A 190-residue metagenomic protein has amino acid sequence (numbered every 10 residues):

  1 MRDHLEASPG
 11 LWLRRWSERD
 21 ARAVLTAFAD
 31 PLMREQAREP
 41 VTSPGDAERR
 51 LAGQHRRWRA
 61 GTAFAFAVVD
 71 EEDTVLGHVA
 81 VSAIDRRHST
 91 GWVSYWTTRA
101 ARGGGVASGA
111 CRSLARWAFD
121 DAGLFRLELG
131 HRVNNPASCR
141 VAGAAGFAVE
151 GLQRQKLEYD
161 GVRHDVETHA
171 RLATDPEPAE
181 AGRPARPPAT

Functional and structural regions predicted by a protein language model:
M1, G53-H55: Short, P/G- and charge-enriched loop/turn segments at secondary-structure junctions
M1-L32, A65, V69-T190: Acyl-donor (CoA/ACP) binding surface of acyl/acetyltransferases
F28, A37, W58-R59: Hydrophobic residues in alpha-helical segments
L32-G53, F66: Conserved GNAT-fold acetyl-CoA-binding loop/helix
T42-D46, H55-R57, T97-T98, R186: Juxtamembrane/interface motifs at transmembrane-helix termini
R56-G61, F147: Short loop/turn motifs at secondary-structure junctions and domain boundaries
